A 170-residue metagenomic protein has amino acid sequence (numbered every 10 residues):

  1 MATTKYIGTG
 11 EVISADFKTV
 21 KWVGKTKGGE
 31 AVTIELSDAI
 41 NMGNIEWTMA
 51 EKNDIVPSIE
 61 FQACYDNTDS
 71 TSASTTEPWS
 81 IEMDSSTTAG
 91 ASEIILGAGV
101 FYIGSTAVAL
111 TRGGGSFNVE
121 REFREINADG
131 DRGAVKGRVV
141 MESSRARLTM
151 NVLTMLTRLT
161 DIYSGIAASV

Functional and structural regions predicted by a protein language model:
M1-V170: Signature of extracytoplasmic/envelope-associated structural regions
